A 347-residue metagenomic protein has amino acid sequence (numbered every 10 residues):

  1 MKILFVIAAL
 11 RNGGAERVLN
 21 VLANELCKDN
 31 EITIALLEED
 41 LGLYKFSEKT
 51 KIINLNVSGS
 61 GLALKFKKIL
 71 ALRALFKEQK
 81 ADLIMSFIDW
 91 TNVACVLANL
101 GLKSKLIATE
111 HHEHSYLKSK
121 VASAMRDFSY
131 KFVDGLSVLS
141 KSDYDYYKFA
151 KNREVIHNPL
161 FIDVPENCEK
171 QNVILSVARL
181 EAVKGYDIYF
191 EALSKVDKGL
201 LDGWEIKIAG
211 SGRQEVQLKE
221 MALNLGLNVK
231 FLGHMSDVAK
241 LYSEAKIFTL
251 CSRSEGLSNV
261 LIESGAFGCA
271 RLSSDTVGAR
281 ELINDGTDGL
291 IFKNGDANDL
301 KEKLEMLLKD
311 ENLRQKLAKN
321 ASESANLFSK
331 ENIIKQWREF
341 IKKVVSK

Functional and structural regions predicted by a protein language model:
F5-L64, Y146, R213: N-terminal strand-loop element at the rim of the active site of nucleotide-sugar-dependent glycosyltransferases
G13-V21, R179-K195, R213-K219, L290 (+1 more regions): A conserved mid-protein helix/loop that constitutes part of the nucleotide-sugar donor-binding site
I53, K131-V164: Donor nucleotide-sugar binding/catalytic pocket of nucleotide-sugar-dependent glycosyltransferases
S86-A94, E110: Short His-centered aromatic/hydrophobic patch
L100, L106-S137, D145-K148: A conserved, positively charged/aromatic
H234, R253: Aromatic "clamp/platform" in nucleotide-sugar-dependent glycosyltransferases that forms part of the donor/acceptor
A270-S273: Short hydrophobic beta-strand element within catalytic cores of glycosyltransferases and related nucleotide-activated
D285-G286, L290-A297, M306-N312, N326: Conserved acidic donor-binding segment of nucleotide-sugar-dependent glycosyltransferases
